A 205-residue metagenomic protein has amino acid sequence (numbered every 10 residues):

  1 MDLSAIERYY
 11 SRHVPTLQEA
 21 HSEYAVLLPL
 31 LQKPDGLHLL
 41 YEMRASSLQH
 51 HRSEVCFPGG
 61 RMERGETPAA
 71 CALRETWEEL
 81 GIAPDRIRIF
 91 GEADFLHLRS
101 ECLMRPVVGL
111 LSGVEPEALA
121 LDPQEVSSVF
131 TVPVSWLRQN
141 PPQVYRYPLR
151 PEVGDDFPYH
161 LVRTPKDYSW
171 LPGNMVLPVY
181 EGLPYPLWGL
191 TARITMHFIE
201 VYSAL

Functional and structural regions predicted by a protein language model:
M1-C56, G60-P106, L110-A118, S135 (+2 more regions): N-terminal leader/linker segments that precede catalytic domains of diphosphate-processing enzymes
A120-Q124: Phosphate/pyrophosphate-binding betaalpha-module
V126-T131: Flexible glycine-rich active-site/ligand-binding loops centered on an Asp-His dyad
Q143-V144: Short aromatic-enriched loop/helix-cap "lid" or pocket-rim segments at secondary-structure transitions that line
